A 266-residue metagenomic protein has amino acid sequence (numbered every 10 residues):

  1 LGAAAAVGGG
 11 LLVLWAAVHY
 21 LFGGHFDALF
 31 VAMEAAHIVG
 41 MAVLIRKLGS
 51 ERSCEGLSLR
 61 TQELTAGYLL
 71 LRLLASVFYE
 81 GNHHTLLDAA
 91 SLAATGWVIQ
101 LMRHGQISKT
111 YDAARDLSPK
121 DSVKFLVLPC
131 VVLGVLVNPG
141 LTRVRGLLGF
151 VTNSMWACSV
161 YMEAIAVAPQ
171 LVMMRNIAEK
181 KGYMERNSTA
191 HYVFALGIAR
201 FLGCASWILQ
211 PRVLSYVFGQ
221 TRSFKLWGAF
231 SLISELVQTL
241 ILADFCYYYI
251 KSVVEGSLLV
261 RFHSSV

Functional and structural regions predicted by a protein language model:
L1, W15-G23, S76-Y79, V144-T152 (+2 more regions): Juxtamembrane membrane-interface segments at transmembrane-helix boundaries in membrane proteins
L1-L12, F22, L29-A32, V123: Membrane-interface recognition of transmembrane alpha-helix starts, especially the cytoplasmic loop-to-helix transition
V7-G10, E34-I38, E63-A66, E163-A164: Helix-boundary capping/turn motifs
G9-F22, L69-A75, L171: Membrane-embedded alpha-helical segments in integral membrane proteins
A17-D27, G49, S53: Short, hydrophobic transmembrane alpha-helix segments
H37-G40, P169: Coil-to-helix interface segments in alpha-helical RNA-associated scaffolds, predominantly tandem hairpin repeats
G40-M162, M173-E179, F230-E255: Hydrophobic, ordered structural segments
I165-P169, M173-V266: C-terminal transmembrane module of eukaryotic multi-pass membrane proteins
